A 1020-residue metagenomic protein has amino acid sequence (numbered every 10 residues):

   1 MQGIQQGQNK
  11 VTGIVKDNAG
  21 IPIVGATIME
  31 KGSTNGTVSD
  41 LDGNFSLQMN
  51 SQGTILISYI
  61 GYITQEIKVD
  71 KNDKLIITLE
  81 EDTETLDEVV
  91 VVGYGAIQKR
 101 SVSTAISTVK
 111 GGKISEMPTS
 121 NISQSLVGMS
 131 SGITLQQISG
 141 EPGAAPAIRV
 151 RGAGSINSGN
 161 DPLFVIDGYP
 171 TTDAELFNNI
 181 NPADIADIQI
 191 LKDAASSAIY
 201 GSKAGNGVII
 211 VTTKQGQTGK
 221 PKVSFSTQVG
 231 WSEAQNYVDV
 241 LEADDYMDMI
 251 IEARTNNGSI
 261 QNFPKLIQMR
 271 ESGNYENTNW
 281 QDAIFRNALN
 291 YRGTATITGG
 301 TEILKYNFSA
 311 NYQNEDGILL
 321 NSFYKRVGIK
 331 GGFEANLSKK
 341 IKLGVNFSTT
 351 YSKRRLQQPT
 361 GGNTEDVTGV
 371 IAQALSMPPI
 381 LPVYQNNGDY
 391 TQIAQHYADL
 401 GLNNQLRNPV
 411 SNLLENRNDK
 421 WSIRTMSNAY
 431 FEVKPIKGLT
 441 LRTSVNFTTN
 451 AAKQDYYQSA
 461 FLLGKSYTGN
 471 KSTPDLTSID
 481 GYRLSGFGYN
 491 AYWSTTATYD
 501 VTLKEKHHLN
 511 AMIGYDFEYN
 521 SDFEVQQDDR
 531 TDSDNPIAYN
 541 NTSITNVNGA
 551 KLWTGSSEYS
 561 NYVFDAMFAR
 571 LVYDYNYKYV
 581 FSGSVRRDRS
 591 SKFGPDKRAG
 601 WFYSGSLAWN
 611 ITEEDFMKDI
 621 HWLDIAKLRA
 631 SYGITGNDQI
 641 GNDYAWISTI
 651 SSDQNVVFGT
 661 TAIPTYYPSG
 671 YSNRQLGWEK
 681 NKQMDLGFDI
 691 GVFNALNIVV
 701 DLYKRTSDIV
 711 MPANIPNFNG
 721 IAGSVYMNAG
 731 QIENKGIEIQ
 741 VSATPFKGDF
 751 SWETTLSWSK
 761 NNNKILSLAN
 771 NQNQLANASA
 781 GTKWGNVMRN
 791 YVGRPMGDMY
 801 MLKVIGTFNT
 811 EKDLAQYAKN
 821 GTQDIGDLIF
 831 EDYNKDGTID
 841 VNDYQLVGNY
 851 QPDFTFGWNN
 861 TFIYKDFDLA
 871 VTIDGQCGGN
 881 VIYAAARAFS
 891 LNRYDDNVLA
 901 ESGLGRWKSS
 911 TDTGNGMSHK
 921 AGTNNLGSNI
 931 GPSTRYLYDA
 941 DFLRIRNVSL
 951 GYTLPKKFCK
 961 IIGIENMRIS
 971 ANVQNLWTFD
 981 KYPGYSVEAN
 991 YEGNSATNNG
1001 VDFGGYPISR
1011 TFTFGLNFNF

Functional and structural regions predicted by a protein language model:
M1-K330, E334-T350, P359-T364, V410 (+8 more regions): Short, small/polar-rich motifs associated with maturation and membrane association, primarily at protein termini
I114, T119, N160-D161, Y291 (+7 more regions): Extracellular/periplasmic, surface-exposed regions of secreted and cell-surface proteins
S123-M129, A729-E733, Q774-M799, L846-G857 (+3 more regions): C-terminal extracellular loops and terminal segments of Gram-negative outer membrane beta-barrel proteins
S224-N274, Q526-R530, M727, F746-N849 (+2 more regions): Conserved small-residue
D239-L241, Y457-A460, Q527-T531, D874-C877 (+2 more regions): Short Gly/aromatic-enriched secondary-structure transition segments
M269, G464-S466, G549, Q876-R968 (+1 more regions): Extracytoplasmic gating/loop element in the C-terminal half of outer-membrane beta-barrel translocons and assembly
N849-I882: Glycine-rich, aromatic-lined ligand/substrate-binding cores of catalytic and carbohydrate-binding domains
